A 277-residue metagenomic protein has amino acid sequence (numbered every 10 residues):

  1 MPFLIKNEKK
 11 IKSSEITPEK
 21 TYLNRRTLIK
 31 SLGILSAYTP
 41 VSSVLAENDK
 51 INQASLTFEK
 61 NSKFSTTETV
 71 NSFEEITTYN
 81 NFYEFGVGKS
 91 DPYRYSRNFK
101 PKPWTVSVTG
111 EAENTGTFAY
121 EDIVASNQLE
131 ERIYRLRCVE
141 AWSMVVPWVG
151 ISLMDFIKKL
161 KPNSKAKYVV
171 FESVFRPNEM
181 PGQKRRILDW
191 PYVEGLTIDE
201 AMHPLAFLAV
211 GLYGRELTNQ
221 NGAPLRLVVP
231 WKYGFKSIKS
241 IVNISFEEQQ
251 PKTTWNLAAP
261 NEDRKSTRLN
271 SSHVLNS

Functional and structural regions predicted by a protein language model:
M1-L23, A37, E47-N48: N-terminal secretory signal peptides
S14, S43-V44, S272-H273: Compositionally biased regions
T27, S152, H273: Ca2+-coordinating acidic residues in Ca2+-binding motifs
T27-N48, L227: N-terminal export signals
I34, Q250, H273: Flexible, active-site-proximal loop/turn residues at the rims of small-molecule/cofactor binding pockets and catalytic
D49-R268: Structured, non-membrane catalytic/scaffold regions adjacent to prosthetic-group chemistry
L269-S277: Single conserved hydrophobic/aromatic residue that forms the stacking wall/gate of nucleotide- or nucleobase-binding
